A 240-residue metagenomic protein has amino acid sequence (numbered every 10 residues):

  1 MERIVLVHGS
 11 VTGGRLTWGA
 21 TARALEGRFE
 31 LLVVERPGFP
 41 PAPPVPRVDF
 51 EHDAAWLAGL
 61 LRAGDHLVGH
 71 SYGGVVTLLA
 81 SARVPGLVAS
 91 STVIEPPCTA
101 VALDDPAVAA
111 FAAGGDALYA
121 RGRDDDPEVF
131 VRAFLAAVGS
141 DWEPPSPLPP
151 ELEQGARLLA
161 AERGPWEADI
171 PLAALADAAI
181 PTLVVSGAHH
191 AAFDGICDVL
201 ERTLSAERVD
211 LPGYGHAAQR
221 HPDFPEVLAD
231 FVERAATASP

Functional and structural regions predicted by a protein language model:
M1-P43: Conserved HGGG/HGGXW glycine-rich cap/lid loop of the alpha/beta-hydrolase fold
E30-H66: Active-site loop/oxyanion-hole signature of alpha/beta-hydrolase fold enzymes
L67-G69, I94: Short beta-strand immediately N-terminal to the catalytic nucleophile in serine-hydrolase-like folds
G69-G73, T77: Gly/Ala-rich beta-loop-alpha elbow adjacent to hydrolase catalytic centers
A82-A120: Flexible "cap/lid" loop of the alpha/beta hydrolase fold
D124-A160: Conserved alpha/beta-hydrolase catalytic His-Asp/Glu region
P147-Q219: Conserved serine/cysteine hydrolase catalytic core
L204-P240: Catalytic active-site module of serine/aspartate enzymes centered on a nucleophile-bearing elbow/loop
